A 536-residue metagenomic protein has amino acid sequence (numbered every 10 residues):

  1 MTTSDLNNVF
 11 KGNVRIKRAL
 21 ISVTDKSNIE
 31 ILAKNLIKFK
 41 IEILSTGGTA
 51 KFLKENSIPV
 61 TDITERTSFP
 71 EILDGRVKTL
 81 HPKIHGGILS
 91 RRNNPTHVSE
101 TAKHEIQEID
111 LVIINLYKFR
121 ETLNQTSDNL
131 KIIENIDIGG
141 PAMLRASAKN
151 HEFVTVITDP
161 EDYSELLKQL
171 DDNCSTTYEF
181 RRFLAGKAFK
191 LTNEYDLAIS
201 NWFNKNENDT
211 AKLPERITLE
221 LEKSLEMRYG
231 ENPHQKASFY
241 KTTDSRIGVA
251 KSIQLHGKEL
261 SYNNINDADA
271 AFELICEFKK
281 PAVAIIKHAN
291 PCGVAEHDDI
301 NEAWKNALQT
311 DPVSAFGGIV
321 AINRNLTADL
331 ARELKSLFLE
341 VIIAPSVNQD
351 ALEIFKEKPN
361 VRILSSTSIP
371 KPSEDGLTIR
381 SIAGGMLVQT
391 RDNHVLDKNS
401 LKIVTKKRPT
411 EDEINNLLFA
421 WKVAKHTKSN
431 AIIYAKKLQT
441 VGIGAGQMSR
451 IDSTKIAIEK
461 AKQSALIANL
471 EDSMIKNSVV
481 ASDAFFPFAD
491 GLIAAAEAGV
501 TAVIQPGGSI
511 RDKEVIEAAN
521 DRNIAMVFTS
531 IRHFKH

Functional and structural regions predicted by a protein language model:
T2-I21, K26, D110-I114, Y195-L197 (+1 more regions): ATP-dependent carboxylate/acyl-activation modules
T2-R66: N-terminal glycine-/serine-/threonine-rich phosphate-binding loop
E30-F39, Y117-I136, A142, A271 (+2 more regions): Short, hydrophobic/aliphatic alpha-helical segments
I43, V60, V154-V156, I363 (+2 more regions): Hydrophobic beta-strand scaffold residues
G48-F119: Glycine-rich nucleotide/cofactor/substrate-binding loop typically near the N-terminus or early in the first domain
R92-P141, R145-S147, K402-E411: Active-site/ligand-binding-proximal alpha/beta "capping" segment
M143, N150-D162: Mobile "lid/hinge" segments at catalytic clefts and subdomain interfaces of large enzymes
P160-E161, E165-I217, L337: Non-catalytic interaction/clamp surfaces of large macromolecular machines
